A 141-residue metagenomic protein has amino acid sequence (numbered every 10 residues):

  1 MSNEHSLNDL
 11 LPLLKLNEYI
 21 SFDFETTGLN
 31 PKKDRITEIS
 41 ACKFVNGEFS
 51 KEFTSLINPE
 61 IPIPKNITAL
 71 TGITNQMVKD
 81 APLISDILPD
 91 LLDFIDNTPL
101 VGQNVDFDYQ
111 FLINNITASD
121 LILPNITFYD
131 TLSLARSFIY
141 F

Functional and structural regions predicted by a protein language model:
M1-I126, Y140: Conserved non-catalytic scaffold segment of RNase H-like nuclease domains
F128-F141: Short alpha-helix plus adjacent loop in nuclease-associated cores
